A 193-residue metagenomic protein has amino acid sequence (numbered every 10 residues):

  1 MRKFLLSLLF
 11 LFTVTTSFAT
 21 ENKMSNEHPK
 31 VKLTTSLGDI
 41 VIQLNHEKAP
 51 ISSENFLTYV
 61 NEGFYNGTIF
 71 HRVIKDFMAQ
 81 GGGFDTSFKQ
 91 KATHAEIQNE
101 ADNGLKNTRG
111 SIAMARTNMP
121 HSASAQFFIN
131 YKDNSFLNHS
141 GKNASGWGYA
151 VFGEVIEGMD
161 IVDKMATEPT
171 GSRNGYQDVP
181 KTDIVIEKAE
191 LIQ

Functional and structural regions predicted by a protein language model:
F4-T13: Sec-dependent N-terminal signal peptides
L5, S17-Q193: Cyclophilin-like peptidyl-prolyl cis-trans isomerases
